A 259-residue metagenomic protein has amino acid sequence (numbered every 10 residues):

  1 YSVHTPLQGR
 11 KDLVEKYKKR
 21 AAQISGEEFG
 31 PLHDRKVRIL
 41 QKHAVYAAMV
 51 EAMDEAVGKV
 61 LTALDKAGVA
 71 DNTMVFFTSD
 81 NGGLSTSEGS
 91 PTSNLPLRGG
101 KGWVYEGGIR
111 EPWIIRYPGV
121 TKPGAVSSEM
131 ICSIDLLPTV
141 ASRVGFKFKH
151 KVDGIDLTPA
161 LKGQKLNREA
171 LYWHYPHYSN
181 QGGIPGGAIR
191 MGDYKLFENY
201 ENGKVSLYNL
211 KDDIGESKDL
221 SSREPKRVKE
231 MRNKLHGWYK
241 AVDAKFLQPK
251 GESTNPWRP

Functional and structural regions predicted by a protein language model:
Y1-L137, R143-I155, A188, E198-K204 (+3 more regions): Active-site-proximal cap/lid insertion segments
T92, G182-I184, M191: Short beta-strand-initiation
K162-N167: Basic phosphate/pyrophosphate-binding loop/patch that engages nucleotide-derived ligands
E169-W173: WW-domain-binding short linear motifs
V242-D243: Non-catalytic accessory segments flanking enzyme active sites
